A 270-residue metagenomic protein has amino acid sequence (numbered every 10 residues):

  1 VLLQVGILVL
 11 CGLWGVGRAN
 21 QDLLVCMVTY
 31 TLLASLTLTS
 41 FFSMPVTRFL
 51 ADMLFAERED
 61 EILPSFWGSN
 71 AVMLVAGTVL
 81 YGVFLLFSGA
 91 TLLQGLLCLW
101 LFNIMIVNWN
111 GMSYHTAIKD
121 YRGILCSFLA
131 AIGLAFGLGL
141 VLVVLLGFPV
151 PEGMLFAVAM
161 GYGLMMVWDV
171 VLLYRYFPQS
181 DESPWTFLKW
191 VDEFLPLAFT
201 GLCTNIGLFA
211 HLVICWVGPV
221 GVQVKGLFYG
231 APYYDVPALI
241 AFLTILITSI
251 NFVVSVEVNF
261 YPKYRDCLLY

Functional and structural regions predicted by a protein language model:
V1-L36, C203, G207-H211: Signature of the first transmembrane helix
V25-A51, N205, F209, A238-Y261: Small-residue-rich midsections of specific transmembrane alpha-helices
R58-A71: Membrane-interface alpha-helices at helix entry/exit sites of multi-pass transporters
A71-L99, E152-L172: Short alpha-helical transmembrane segments in multi-pass integral membrane proteins
I106-C126: Membrane-interface junctions at transmembrane-helix termini in multi-pass inner-membrane proteins
S127-Y174: Hydrophobic alpha-helical transmembrane segments
A157-G161, M165-E257: Transmembrane helical elements of multi-pass membrane transporters/channels
Y270: Conserved small/polar residues in nucleotide/adenosyl-binding loops
